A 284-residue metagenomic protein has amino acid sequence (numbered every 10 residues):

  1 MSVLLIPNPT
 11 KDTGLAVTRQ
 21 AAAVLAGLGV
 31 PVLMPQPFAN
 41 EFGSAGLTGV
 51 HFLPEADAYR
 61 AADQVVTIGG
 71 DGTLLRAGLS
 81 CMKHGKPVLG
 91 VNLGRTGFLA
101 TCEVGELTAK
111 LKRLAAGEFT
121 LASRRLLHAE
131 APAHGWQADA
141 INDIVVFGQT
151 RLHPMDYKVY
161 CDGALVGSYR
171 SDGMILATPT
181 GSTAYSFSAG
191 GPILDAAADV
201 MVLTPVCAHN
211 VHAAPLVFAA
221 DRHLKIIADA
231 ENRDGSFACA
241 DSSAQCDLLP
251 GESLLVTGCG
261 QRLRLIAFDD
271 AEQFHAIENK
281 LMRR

Functional and structural regions predicted by a protein language model:
M1-Q64, G105-T120, A131-A138, D269: ATP/NTP phosphate-donor binding region
L5, T67, L176: Redox-cofactor binding/interface segments in oxidoreductases and associated redox assembly factors
P9-T10, D71-T73, T96, T180-S182: Short glycine-rich anion-binding loops that position phosphate/pyrophosphate groups of nucleotides and phosphorylated
G14-L15, G72-G78, T183-S188: Short glycine/serine/threonine-rich phosphate/pyrophosphate-binding segments that cradle anionic phosphate groups
A62, T67-I68, T73-T96, T101-E103: Glycine-rich phosphate/dinucleotide-binding loop and adjoining beta-alpha-beta core of small-molecule
R95-D172: Catalytic core of DAGKc-family lipid kinases
V146, R151, D162-L165, A213-R284: ATP/nucleoside-binding phosphotransfer catalytic cores, i.e., glycine-rich phosphate-binding loops
P154, A164-H212: Gly/Ser/Thr-rich active-site loops/lids in small-molecule metabolic enzymes that frequently grip phosphoryl groups
